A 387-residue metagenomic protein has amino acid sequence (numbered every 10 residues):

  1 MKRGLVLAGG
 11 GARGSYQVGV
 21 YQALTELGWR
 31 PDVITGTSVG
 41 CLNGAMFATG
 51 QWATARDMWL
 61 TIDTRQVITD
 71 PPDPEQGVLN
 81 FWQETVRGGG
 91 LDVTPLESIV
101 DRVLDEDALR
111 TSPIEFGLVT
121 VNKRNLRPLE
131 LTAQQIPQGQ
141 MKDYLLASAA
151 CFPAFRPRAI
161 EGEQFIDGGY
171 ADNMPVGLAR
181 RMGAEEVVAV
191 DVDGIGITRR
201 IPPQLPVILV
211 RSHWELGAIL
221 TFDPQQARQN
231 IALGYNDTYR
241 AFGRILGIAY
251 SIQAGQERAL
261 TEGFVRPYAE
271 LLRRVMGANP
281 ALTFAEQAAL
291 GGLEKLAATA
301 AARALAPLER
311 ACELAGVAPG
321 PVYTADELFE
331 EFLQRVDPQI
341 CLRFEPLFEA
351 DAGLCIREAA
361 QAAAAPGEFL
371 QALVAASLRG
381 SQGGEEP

Functional and structural regions predicted by a protein language model:
M1-T37, A45-P387: Patatin-like phospholipase
